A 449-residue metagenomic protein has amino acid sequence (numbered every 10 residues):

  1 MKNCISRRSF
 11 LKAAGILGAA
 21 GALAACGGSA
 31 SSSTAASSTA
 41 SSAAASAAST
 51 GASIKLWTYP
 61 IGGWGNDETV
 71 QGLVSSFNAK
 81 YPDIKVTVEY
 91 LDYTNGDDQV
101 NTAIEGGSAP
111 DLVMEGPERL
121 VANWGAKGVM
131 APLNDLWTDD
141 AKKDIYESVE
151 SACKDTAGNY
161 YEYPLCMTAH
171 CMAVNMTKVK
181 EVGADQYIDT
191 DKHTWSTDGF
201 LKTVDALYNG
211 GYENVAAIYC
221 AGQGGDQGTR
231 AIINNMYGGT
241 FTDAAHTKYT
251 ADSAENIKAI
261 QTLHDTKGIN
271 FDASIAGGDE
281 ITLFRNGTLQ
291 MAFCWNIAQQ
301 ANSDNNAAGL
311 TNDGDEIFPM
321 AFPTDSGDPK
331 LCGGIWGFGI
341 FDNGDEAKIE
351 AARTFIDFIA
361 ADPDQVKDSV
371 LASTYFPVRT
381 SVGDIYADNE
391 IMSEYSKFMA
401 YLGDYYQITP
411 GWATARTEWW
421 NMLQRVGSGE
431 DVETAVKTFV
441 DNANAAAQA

Functional and structural regions predicted by a protein language model:
K2-S6, L11-A122, K127, T138-K142 (+8 more regions): Conserved N-terminal structural module of periplasmic/extracytoplasmic solute-binding proteins
S46-A48, G116-C171, D198, G314-P323 (+2 more regions): Hinge/lid segment of periplasmic solute-binding proteins
A52, S75, A79-K80, K85 (+4 more regions): Extracytoplasmic/periplasmic substrate-recognition and gating elements
Y90-Q99, E118-R119, T194-G199, A273-N286: Short helix-initiation/N-cap motifs at beta->coil->alpha
N134-I145, D189-H193, A216-Y219, G239-K258 (+3 more regions): Short, solvent-exposed loop/beta-turn-alpha elements that line the ligand-binding surface or hinge of extracytoplasmic
T156-L165, H170, S196-K248, L289: Extracytoplasmic/periplasmic solute-binding protein
L201-Y208, A245-I275: Glycine-centered hinge/linker elements that transmit conformational signals in sensory and ligand-binding systems
P363-V366, S373-G383, K397-A449: Conserved C-terminal helix/tail region of periplasmic/extracytoplasmic solute-binding proteins
